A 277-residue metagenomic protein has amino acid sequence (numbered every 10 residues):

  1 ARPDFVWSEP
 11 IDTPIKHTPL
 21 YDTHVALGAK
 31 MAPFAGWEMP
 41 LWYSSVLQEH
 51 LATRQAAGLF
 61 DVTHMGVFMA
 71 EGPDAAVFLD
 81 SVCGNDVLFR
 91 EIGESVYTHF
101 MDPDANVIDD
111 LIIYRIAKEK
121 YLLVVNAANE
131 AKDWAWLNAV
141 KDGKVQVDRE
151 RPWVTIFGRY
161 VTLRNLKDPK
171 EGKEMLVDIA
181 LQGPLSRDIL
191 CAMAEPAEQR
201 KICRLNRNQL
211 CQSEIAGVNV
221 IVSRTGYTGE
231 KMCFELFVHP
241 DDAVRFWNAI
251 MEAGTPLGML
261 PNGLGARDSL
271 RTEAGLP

Functional and structural regions predicted by a protein language model:
A1-P277: Glycine/proline-enriched, intrinsically flexible loops and inter-domain linkers
